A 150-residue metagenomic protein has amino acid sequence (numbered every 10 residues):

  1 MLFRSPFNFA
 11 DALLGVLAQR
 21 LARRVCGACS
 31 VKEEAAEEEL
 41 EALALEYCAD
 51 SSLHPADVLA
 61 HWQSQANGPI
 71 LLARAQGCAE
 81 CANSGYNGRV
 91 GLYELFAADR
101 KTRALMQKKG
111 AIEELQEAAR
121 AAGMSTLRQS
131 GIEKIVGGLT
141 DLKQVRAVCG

Functional and structural regions predicted by a protein language model:
M1-G150: Short, flexible helix-loop junctions that flank or precede catalytic/ligand sites
